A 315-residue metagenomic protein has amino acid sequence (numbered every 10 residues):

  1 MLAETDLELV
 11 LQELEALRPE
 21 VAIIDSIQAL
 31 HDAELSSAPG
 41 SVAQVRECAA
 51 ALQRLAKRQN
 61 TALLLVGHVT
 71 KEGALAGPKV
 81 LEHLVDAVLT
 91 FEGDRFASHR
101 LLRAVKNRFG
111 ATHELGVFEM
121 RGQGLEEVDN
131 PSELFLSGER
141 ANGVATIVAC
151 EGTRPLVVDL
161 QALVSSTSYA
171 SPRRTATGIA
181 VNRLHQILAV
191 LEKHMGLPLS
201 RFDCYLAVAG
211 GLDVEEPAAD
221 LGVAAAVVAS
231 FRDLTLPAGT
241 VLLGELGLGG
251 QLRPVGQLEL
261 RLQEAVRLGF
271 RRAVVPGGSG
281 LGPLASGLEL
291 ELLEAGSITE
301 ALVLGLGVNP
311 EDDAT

Functional and structural regions predicted by a protein language model:
M1-L7: Conserved nucleic-acid-binding Ia/Ib motif block in the N-terminal RecA-like helicase ATPase lobe
L7-V21, I27-T315: Peripheral, non-AAA+ core regions of ATP-driven protein-machinery
